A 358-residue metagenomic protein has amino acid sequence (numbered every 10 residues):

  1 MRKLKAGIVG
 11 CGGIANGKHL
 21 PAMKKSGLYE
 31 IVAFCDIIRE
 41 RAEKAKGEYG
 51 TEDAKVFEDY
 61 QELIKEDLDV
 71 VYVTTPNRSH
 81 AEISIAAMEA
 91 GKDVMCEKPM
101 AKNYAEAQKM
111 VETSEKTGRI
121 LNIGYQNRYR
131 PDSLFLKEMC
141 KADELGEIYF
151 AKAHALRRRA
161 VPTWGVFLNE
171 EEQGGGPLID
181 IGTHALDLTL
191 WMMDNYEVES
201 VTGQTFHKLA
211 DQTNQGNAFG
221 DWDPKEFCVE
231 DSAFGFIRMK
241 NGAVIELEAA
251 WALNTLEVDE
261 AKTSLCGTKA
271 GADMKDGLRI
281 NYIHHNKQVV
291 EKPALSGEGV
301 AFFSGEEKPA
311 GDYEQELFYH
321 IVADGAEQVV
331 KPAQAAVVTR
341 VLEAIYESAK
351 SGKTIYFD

Functional and structural regions predicted by a protein language model:
M1-G50: N-terminal Rossmann-like dinucleotide-binding module
K3, L28, V70-Y72, Q108 (+4 more regions): C-terminal helix-rich "cap/oligomerization" subdomain common to oxidoreductases
I14, E40, F303-Q315: Active-site loop of classical SDR/Rossmann-like NAD(P)-dependent oxidoreductases, centered on the catalytic Tyr-X3-Lys
I14, N127-F227, G352: Predominantly a Rossmann-like dinucleotide-binding segment in NAD(P)-dependent oxidoreductases
Y49-T113: Beta-loop-alpha module in the N-terminal Rossmann-like domain of NAD(P)-dependent dehydrogenases, especially those
V73, C96, L121-I123, K152 (+2 more regions): Hydrophobic residues in well-ordered beta-strands that form the structural core
A107-Q126, L145-A151: Rossmann-fold dehydrogenase core element
D187-N281, Q315-A326: Contiguous beta-strand/loop segments that form the cofactor/metal-binding neighborhood of enzyme cores
